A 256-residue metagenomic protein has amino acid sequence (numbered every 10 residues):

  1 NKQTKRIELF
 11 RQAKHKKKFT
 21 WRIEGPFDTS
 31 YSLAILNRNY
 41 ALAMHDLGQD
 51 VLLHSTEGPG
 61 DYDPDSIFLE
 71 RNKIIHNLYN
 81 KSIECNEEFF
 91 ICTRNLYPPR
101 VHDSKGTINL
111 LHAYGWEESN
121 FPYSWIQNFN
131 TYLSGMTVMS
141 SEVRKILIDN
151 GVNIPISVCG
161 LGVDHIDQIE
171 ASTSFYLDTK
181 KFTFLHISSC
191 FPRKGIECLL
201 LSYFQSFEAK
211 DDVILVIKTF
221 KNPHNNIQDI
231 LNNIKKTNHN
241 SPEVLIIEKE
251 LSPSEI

Functional and structural regions predicted by a protein language model:
N1-E88, I214: N-terminal pre-catalytic "stem/leader" segment of glycosyltransferase-like enzymes
F10, R22-E24, G60-I148, S254-E255: Extended catalytic core of nucleotide-activated donor transferases of GT-like folds
R22-G25, Y176-K194, L200-F204, L215-I217: Conserved donor-binding/catalytic core segment of Leloir-type glycosyltransferases
E24-G25, H112-A113, M139, C159 (+3 more regions): Short hydrophobic "strand-cap" motifs at the C-terminus of beta-strands
S30, F191-G195, A209-K210, H224: A short, basic/aromatic alpha-helical/loop segment that forms part of the nucleotidyl-sugar donor-binding site
P122-Y123, G162-F182, N225: Acidic anion/phosphate-binding donor-loop and adjacent secondary structure in glycosyltransferase catalytic cores
S134-K145, N153-E170: Donor nucleotide-sugar binding/catalytic pocket of nucleotide-sugar-dependent glycosyltransferases
N225-E255: Nucleotide-activated donor-binding/catalytic signature segment of Leloir-type glycosyltransferases, i.e., the conserved
